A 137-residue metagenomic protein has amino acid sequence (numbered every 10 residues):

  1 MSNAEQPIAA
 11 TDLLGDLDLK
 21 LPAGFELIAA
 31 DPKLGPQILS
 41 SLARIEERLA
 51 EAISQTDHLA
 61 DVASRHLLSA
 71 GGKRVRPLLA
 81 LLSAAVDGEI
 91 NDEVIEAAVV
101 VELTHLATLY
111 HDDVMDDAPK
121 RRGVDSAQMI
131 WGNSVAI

Functional and structural regions predicted by a protein language model:
M1-A50: N-terminal amphipathic/basic leader segments beginning at the initiator methionine
A29, K33-R44, A50-I137: Mg2+-dependent prenyl diphosphate-binding active-site environment of isoprenoid biosynthetic enzymes
